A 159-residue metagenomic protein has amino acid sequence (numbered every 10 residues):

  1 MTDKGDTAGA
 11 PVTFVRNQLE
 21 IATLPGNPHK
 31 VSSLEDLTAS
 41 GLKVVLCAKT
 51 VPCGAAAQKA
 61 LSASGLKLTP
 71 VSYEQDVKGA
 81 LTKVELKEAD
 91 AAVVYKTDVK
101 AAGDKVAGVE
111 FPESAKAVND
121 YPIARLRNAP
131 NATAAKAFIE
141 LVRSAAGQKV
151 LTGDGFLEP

Functional and structural regions predicted by a protein language model:
T2-G5, V12-P159: Exported/periplasmic ABC-transporter solute-binding proteins
